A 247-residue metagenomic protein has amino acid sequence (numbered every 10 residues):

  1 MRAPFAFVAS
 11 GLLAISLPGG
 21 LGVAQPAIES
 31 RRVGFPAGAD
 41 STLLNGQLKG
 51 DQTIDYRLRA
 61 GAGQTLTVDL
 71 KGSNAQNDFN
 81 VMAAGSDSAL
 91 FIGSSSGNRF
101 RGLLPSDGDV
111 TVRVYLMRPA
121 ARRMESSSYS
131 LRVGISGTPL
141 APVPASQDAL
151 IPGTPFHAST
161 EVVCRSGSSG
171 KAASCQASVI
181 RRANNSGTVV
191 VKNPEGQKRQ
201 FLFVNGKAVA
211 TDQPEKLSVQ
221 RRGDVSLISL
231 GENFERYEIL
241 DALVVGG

Functional and structural regions predicted by a protein language model:
M1-G11: Bacterial N-terminal signal peptides that target proteins for export
A9-G19: Bacterial N-terminal signal peptides
G19-Q25: Signal peptide processing junction and immediate N-terminal pro/mature segment of secreted/exported proteins
Q25-L43, Q147-T154: Short N-terminal segments immediately surrounding and downstream of signal-peptide cleavage
Q25-V33, Y56, V110-V143: C-terminal edge strands of extracellular/lumenal beta-sandwich accessory domains
Q47-M117: Acidic, Ser/Thr/Pro-rich low-complexity intrinsically disordered segments
L103, R113-S127, V133, V225-A242: Short, exposed beta-strand-loop hairpins at the edges of beta-sheets in extracellular/periplasmic proteins
G137-G247: Cysteine-centric segments in proteins
